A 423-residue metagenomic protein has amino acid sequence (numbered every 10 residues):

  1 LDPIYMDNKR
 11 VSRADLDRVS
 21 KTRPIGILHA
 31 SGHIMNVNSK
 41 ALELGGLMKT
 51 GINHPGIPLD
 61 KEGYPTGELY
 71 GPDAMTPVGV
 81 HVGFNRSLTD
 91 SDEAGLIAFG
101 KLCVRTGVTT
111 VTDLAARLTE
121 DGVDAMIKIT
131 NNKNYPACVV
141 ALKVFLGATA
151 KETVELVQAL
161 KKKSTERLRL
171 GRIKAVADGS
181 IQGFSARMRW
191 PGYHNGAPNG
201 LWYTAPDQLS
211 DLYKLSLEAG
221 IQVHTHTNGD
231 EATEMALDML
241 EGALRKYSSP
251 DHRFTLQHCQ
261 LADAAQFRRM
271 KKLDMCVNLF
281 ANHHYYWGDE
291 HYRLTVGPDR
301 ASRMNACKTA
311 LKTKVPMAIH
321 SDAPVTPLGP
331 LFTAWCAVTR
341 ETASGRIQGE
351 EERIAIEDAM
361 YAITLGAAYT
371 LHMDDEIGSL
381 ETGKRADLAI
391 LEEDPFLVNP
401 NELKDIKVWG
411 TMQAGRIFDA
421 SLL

Functional and structural regions predicted by a protein language model:
L1-E155, A175-N228, A232, R245 (+5 more regions): Divalent metal-binding segments
K21-P24, N134-V139, E166-R169, A219-I221 (+4 more regions): Loop/turn elements at helix/coil->beta-strand transitions in domains of secreted/extracellular proteins
G45-G46, N399-P400, S421: Activation segment
L69-Y70, A186, D322, I390 (+1 more regions): Short clusters of small/polar residues that mark proteolytic maturation junctions
G83, K214-H224, E231-F254, H258 (+4 more regions): His/Asp/Glu-enriched, well-ordered alpha-helical/loop segment that forms or immediately abuts the divalent-metal
I129-K133, V157-L168, R245-S249, M270-D274: Acidic (Asp/Glu)-rich catalytic clusters
R167-S185, D274-Y285: Non-cysteine beta-strand/loop elements that form the S-adenosyl-L-methionine
